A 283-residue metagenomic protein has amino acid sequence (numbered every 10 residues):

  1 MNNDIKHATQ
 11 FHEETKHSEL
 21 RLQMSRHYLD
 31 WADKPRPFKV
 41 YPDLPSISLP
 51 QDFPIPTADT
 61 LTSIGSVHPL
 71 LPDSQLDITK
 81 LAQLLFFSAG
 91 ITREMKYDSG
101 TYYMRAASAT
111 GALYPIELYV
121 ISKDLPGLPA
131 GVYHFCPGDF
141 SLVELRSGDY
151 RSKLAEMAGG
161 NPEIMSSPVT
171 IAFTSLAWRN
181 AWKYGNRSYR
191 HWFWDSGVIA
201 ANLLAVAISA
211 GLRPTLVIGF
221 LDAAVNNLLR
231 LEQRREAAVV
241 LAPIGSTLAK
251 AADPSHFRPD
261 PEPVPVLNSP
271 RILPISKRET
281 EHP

Functional and structural regions predicted by a protein language model:
M1-P283: N-terminal accessory segments that position/regulate proteins before the catalytic core
